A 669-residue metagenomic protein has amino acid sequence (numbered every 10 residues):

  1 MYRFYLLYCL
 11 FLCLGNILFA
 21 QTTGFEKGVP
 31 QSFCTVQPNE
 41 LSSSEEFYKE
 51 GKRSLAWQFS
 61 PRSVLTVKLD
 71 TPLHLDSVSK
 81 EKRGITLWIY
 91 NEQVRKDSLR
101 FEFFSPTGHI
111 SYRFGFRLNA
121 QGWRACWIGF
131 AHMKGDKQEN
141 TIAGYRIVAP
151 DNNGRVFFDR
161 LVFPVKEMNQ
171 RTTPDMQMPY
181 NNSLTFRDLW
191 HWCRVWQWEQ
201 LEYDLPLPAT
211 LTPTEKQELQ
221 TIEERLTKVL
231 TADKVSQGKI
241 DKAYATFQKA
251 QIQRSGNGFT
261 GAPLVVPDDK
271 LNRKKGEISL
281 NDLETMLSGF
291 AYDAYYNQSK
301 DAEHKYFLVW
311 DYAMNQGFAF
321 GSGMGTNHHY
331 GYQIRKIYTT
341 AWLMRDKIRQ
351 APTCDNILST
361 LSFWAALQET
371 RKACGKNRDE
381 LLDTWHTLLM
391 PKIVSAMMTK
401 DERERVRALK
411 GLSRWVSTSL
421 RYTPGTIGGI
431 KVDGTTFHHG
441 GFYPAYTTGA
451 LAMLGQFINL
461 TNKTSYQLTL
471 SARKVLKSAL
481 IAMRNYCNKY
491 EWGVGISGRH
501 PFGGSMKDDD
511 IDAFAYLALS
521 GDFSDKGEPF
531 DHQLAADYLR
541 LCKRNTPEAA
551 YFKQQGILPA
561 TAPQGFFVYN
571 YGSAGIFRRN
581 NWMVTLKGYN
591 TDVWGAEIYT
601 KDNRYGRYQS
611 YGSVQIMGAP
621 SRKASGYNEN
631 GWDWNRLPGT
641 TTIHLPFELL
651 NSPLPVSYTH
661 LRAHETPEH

Functional and structural regions predicted by a protein language model:
M1-Q21: Bacterial Sec-dependent N-terminal signal peptides
A20-P38: Extracellular carbohydrate-recognition regions
S44-V64: Short carbohydrate-recognition loop motifs
F59-M133, N152-G154: Extracellular ligand-binding interfaces
V148-W190: Extracellular polysaccharide-targeting segments
K216, Q220-P501: Aromatic-lined, polymer-binding surfaces characteristic of secreted/periplasmic polysaccharide-degrading enzymes
L460-Q609: Carbohydrate-active enzyme catalytic cores, enriched for enzymes that act on polyanionic acidic polysaccharides
T659-H669: Conserved small/polar residues in nucleotide/adenosyl-binding loops
